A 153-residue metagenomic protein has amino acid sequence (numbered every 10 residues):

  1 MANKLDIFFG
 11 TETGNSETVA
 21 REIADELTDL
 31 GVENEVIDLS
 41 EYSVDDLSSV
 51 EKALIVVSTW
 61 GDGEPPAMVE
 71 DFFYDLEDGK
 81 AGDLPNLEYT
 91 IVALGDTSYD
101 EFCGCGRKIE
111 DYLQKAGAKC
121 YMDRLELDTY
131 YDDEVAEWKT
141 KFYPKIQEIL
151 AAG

Functional and structural regions predicted by a protein language model:
A2-D6, G14-T18, E26-L30, I37 (+3 more regions): FMN-binding flavodoxin-like domain, especially the glycine-rich phosphate-binding loop
